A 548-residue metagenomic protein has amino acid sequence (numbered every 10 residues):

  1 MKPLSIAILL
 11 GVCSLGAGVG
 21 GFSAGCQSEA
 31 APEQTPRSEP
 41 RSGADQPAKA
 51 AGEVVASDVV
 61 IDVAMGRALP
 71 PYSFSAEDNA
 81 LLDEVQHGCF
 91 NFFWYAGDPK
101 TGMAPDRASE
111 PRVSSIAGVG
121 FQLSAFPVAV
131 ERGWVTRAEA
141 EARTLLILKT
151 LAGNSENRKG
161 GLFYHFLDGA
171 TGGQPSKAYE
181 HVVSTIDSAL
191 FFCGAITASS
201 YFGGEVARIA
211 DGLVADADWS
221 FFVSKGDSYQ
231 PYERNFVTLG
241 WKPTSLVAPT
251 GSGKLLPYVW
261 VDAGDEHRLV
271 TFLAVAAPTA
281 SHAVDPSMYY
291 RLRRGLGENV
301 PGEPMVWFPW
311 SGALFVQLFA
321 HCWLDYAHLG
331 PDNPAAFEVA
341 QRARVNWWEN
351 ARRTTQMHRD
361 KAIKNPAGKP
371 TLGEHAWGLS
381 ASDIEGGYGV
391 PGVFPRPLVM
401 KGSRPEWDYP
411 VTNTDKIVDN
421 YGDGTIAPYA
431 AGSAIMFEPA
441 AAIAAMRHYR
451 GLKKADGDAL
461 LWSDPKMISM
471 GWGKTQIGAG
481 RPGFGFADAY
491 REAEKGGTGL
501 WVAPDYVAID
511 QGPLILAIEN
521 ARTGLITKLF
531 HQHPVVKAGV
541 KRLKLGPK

Functional and structural regions predicted by a protein language model:
M1-S5: Positively charged n-region of N-terminal signal peptides that target proteins for export
A7-A24: Bacterial N-terminal signal peptides
A7-L10, G43, A313: Generic alpha-helix initiation/capping and coil-helix boundary signal
S23-D58: Ser/Thr-rich, Pro/Gly/Ala-heavy low-complexity intrinsically disordered linkers and tails of secreted extracellular
G52-K548: Ser/Thr/Asn(+Pro)-rich, low-complexity disordered segments
